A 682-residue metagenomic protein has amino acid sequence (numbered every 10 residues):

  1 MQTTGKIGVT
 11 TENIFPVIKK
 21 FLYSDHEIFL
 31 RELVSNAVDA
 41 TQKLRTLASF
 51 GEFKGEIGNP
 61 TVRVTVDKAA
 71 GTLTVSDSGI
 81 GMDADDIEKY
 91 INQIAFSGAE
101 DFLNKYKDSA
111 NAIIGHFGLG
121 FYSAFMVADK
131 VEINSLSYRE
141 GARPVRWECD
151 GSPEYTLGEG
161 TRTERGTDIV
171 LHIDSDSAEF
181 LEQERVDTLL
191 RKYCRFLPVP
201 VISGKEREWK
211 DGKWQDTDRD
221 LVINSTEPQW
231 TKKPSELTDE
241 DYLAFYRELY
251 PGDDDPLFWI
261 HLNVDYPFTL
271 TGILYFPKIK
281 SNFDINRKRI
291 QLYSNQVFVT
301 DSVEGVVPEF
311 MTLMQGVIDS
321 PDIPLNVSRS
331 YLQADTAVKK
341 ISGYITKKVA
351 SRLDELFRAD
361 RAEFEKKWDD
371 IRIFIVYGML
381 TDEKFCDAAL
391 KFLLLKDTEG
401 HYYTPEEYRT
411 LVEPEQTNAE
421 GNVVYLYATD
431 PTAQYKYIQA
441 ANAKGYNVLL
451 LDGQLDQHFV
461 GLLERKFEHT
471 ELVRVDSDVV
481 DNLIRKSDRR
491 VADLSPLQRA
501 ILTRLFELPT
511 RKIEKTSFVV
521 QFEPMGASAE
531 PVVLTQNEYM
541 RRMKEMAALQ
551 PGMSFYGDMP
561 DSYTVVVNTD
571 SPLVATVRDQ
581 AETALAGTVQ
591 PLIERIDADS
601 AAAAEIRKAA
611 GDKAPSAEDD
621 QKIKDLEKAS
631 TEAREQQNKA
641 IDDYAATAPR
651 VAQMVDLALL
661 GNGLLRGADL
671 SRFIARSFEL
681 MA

Functional and structural regions predicted by a protein language model:
M1-S175, E179-F180, T188, L585 (+1 more regions): GHKL (Bergerat-fold) ATPase N-terminal catalytic module, capturing the glycine-rich phosphate-binding loop and acidic
I113, V131-E154, D174-A178, E184-A682: GHKL/Bergerat-fold ATPase module in large chromosome/replication-associated machines
